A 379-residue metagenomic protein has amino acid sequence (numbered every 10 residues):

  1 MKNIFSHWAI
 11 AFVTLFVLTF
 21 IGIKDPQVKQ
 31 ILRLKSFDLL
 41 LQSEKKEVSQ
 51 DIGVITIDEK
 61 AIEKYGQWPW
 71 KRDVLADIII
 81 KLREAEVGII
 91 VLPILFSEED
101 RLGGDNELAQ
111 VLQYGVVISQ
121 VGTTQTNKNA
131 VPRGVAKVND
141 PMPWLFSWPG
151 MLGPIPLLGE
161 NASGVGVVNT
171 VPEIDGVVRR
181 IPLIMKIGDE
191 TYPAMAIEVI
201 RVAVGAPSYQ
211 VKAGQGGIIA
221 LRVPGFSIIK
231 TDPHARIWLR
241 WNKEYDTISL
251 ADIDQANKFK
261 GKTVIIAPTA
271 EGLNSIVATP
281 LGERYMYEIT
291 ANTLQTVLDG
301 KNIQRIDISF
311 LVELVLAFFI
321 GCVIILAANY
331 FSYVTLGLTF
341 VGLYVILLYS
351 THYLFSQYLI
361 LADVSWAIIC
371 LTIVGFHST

Functional and structural regions predicted by a protein language model:
K2-G225, K258-Y333: Non-transmembrane functional regions of envelope-associated proteins
Q27-K29, T231, H377-T379: A membrane-periplasm/extracellular boundary helix in multi-pass inner-membrane enzymes that assemble envelope glycans
V48, V165, D232-H234, F259 (+2 more regions): Short, solvent-exposed coil/turn segments
I228-T247: Active-site Gly/Thr loop motif
S249-N257: Surface-exposed ligand/attachment interfaces on beta-rich extracellular proteins
I306-I308, Y333-V334, F355-A362: Membrane-helix interface and helix-disruption motif detector
Y333-V341: Membrane-interfacial loop-to-transmembrane alpha-helix junctions, especially the N-terminal start
F340-T379: Membrane-embedded alpha-helical segments, specifically the hydrophobic cores of selected transmembrane helices
